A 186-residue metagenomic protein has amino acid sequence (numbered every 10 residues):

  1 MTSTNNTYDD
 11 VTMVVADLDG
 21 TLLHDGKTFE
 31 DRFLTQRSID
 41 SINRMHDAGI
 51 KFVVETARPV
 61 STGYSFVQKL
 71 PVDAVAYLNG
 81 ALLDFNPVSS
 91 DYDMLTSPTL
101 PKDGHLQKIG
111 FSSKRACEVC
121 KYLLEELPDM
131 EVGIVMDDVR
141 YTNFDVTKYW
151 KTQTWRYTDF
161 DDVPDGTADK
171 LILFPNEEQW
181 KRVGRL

Functional and structural regions predicted by a protein language model:
M1-T7: Eukaryotic N-terminal low-complexity, Ser/Thr- and Lys/Arg-rich leader segments that predominantly function as
T7-T28, V54: Asp-based phosphoryl-transfer active-site loop
D9, L70, G166: Structured loop/turn residues at beta-strand edges in well-structured enzyme cores
T12, D73, D169: Conserved acidic residues
G26-R44: Basic, amphipathic juxtamembrane/active-site segments that coordinate anionic phosphate or diphosphate groups
S38-K148: Active-site phosphate-binding/coordination module
E118, Y122-L186: Conserved acidic, metal-coordinating active-site core of Asp-based, Mg2+-dependent phosphoryl-transfer enzymes
